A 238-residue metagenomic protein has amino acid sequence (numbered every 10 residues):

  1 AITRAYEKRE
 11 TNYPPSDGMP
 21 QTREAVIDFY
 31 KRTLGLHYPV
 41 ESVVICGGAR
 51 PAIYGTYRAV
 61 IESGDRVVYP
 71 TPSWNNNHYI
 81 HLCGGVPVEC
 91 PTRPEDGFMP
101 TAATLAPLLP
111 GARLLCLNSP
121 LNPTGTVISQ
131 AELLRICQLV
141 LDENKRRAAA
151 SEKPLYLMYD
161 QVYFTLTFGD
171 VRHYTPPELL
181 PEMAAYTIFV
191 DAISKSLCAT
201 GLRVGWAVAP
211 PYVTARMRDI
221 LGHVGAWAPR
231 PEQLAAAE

Functional and structural regions predicted by a protein language model:
A1-G48, G55: N-terminal small-domain helix-loop-helix segment of the aminotransferase-like
I2, V26, V43, V67-Y69 (+7 more regions): Generic structural signal for small/hydrophobic residues in well-ordered secondary structure, especially within
Y38-V43, S63-R66, K153-P154, A184-T187: Short acidic capping loops at alpha-helix termini that bridge into adjacent secondary structure
A59-N77: Conserved PLP-anchoring active-site segment centered on the Schiff-base-forming lysine
L82-V88: A short helix-loop-beta submotif of the ANL/AMP-binding
T92-R172: Active-site phosphate-binding strand-loop segment of PLP-dependent enzymes
E152-L155, Y159, D170-S196, Y212-D219: Conserved active-site segment immediately N-terminal to the catalytic lysine that forms the internal aldimine
Y186-E238: PLP-dependent aminotransferase class I/II
